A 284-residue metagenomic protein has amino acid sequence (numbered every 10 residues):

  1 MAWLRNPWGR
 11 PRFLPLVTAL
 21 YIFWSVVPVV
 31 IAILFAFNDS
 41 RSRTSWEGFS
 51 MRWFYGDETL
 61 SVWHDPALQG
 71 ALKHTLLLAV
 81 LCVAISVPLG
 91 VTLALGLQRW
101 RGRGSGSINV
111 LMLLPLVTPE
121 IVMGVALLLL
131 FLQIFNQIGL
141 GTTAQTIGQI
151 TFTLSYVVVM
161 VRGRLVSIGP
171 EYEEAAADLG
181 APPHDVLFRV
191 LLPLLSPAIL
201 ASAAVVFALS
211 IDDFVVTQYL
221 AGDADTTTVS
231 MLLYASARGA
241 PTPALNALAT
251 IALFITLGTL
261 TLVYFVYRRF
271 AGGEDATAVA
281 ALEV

Functional and structural regions predicted by a protein language model:
M1-P7, V80-M112, V125, L129-Q133 (+2 more regions): Transmembrane-helix boundary motif in ABC transporter permease subunits
A2, P7-W8, F13-L16, G104 (+4 more regions): C-terminal transmembrane helix and the adjacent membrane-cytosol boundary/short C-terminal tail of inner/organellar
W3-L4, S42, M51, G104 (+4 more regions): Membrane-interfacial helix termini and adjacent extracytoplasmic/periplasmic loops of multi-pass transporters
L4-R10, R41, G48, W53-P66 (+2 more regions): Interhelical loop and adjacent transmembrane-helix boundary motif in polytopic membrane transport permeases
R12, R99-I108, Q137-T142, P183 (+2 more regions): Membrane-helix interface segments
L16-V29, I150, V158-V161, I168-P170 (+1 more regions): Transmembrane alpha-helices
V26-R41, H74, G124-N136, A204-S210 (+4 more regions): A structural signal for multi-pass alpha-helical bundles of membrane permease subunits that mediate small-molecule
V29, A79, V83-V91, L95 (+7 more regions): Hydrophobic positions within alpha-helical transmembrane segments of bacterial inner-membrane proteins
